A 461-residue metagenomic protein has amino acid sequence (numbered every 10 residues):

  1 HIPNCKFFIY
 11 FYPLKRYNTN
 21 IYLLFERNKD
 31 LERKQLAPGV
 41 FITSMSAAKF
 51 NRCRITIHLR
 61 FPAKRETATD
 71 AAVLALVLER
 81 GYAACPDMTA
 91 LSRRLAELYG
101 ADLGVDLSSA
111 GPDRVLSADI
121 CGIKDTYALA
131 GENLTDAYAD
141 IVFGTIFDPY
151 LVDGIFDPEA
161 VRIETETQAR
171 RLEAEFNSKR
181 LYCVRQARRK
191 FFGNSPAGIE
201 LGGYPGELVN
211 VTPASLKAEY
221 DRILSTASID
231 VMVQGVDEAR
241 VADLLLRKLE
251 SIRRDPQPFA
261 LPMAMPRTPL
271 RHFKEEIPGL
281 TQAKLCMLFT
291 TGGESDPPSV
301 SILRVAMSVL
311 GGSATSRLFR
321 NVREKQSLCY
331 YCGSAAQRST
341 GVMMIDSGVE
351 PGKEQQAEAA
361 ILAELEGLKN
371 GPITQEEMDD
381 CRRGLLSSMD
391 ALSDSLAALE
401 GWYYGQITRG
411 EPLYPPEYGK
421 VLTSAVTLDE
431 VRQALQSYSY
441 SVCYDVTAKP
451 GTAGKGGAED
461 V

Functional and structural regions predicted by a protein language model:
K6, Y10-P13, Y17-R27: Short, positively charged and aromatic/hydrophobic N-terminal segments
R27-R54: N- or domain-start disorder-to-order transition segments that initiate the globular core
T43-M45, N51-A71, M88-G144, D148 (+8 more regions): M16 family metallopeptidases and their MPP-like homologs
G81-A84, T126-L129, D148-D157: Short, polar/flexible loop-turn hinges at active-site or ligand-entry regions and domain interfaces
A197, L201-E207, R222-E294, A453-V461: An aromatic/glycine/proline-enriched structural segment found at the starts of mature extracellular/organellar domains
S295, V300-G312: A conserved active-site cap/scaffold subdomain adjacent to cofactor or substrate pockets
